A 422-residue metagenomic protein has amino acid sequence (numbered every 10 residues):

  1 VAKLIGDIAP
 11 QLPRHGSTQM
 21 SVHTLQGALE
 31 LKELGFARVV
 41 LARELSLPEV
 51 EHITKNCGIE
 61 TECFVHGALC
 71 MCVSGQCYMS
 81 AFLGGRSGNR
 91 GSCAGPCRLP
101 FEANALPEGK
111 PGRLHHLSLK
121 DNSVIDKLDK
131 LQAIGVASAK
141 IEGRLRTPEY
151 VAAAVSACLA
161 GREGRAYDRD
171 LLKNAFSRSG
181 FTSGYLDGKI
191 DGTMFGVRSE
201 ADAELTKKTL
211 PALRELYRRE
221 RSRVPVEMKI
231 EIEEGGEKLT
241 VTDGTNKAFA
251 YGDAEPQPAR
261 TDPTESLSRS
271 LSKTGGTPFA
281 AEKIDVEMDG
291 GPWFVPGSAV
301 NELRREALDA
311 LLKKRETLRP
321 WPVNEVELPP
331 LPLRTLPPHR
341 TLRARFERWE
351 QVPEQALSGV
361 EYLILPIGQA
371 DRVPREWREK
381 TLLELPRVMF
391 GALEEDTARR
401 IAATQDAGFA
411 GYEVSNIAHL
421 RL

Functional and structural regions predicted by a protein language model:
V1, D7-P13, L29-L422: Surface-exposed amphipathic alpha-helical tracts and adjacent flexible/coil segments at the periphery of soluble enzymes
Q11-L12, G16, M20-L25: Gly/Gly-Pro- and Ser/Thr-rich, intrinsically disordered tail segments characteristic of DNA damage-repair and tolerance
